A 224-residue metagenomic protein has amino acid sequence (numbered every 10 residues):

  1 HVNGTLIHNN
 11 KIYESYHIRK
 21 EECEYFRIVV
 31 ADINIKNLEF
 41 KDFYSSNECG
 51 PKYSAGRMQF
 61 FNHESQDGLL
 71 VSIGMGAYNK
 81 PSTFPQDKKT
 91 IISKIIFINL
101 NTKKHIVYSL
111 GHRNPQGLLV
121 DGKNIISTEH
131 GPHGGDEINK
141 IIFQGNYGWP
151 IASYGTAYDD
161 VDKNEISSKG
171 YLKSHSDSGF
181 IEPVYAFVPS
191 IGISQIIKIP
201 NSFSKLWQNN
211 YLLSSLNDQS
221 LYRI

Functional and structural regions predicted by a protein language model:
H1-N9: Blade-loop segments of beta-propeller domains
V2, G68, M75-I224: Beta-propeller domain segments
L6-I7, E22, K36-N37, H63-D67 (+1 more regions): Short, solvent-exposed loop/turn segments that connect beta-strands within catalytic domains and beta-strand-rich
I7, F60-H63, V120, K198: Residue-level recognition of a conserved intra-blade site in WD40 beta-propeller repeats
K11-Y16, L212-L213: Short beta-strand elements that form the blades of beta-propeller/WD-repeat-like and other beta-sheet-rich scaffold
Y16-I18, E129: Beta-strand C-termini and the immediately following turn/loop, strongest in propeller blades
E22-N62: Asp-box/WD-like beta-propeller blade repeats and closely related beta-sheet repeat scaffolds
A55-G74, S93: Aromatic- and glycine-enriched pocket-lining scaffold segments that form the walls of small-molecule binding clefts
